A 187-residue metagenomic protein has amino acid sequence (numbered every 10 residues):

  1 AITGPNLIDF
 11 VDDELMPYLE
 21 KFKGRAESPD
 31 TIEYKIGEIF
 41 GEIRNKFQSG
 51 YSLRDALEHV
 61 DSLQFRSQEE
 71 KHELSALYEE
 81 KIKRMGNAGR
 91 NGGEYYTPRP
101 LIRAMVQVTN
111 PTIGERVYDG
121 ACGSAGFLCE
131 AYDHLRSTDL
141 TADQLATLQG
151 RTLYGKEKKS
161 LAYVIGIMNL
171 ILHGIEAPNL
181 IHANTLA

Functional and structural regions predicted by a protein language model:
A1-I113, N179-A187: Non-catalytic, mostly N-terminal accessory regions of nucleic-acid modification and defense proteins
G92-A187: Conserved S-adenosyl-L-methionine
